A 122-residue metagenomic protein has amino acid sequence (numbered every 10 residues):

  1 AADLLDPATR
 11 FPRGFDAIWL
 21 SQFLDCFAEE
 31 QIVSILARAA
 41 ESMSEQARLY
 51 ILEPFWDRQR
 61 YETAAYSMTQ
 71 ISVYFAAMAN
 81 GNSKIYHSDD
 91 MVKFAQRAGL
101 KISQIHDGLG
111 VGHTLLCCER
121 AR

Functional and structural regions predicted by a protein language model:
A1-R122: Alpha-helical subdomain
